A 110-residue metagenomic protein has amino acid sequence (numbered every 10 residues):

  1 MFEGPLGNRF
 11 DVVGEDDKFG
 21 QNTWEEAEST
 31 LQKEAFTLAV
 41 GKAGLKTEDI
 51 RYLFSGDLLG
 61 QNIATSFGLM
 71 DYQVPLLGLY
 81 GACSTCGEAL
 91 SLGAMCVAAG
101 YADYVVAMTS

Functional and structural regions predicted by a protein language model:
M1-L77: Conserved "HGTGT" condensation-loop signature of ketosynthase/thiolase-family condensing enzymes that catalyze
T37, G41-L45, M95-A102, S110: Generic secondary-structure signature for well-ordered alpha-helical cores
G56, V105-S110: Short beta-strand segments
Y80-A107: Active-site-proximal alpha-helical scaffold in enzymes
